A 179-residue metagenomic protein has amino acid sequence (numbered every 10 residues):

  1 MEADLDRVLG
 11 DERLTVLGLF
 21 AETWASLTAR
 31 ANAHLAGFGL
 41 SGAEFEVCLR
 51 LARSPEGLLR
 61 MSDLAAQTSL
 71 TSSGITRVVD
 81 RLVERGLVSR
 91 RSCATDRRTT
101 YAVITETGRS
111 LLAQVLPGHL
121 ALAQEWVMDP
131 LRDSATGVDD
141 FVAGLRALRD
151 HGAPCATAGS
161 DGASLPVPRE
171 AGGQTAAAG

Functional and structural regions predicted by a protein language model:
M1-F38, D133, A171-G179: N-terminal leader segment of winged-helix/HTH proteins
T15, L19, E46-R50, S110: Pre-recognition alpha-helix immediately N-terminal to the DNA-recognition helix within helix-turn-helix or winged-helix
T23, L27, T68, L111-P130 (+1 more regions): Alpha-helical linker/hinge and terminal dimerization helices associated with HTH transcriptional regulators
A25-T71: N-terminal helix-turn-helix DNA-binding core of bacterial DNA-binding proteins
D80-D139: Charged, amphipathic alpha-helical coiled-coil/dimerization segments
T136-G179: Exposed, interaction-prone assembly regions rather than primary DNA-binding/catalytic cores
